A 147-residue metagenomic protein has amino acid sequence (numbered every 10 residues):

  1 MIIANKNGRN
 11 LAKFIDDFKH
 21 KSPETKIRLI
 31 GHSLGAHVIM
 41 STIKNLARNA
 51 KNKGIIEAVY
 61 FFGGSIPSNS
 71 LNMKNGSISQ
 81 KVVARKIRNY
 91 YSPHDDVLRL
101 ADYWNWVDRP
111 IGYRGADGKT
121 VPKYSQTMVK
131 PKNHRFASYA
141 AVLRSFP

Functional and structural regions predicted by a protein language model:
M1-T25, N45-Y60, G64-P147: Lipolytic serine-hydrolase domain surface
I30-G35, I39: Gly/Ala-rich beta-loop-alpha elbow adjacent to hydrolase catalytic centers
M40-K44: Short, hydrophobic alpha-helix immediately C-terminal to the catalytic nucleophile
